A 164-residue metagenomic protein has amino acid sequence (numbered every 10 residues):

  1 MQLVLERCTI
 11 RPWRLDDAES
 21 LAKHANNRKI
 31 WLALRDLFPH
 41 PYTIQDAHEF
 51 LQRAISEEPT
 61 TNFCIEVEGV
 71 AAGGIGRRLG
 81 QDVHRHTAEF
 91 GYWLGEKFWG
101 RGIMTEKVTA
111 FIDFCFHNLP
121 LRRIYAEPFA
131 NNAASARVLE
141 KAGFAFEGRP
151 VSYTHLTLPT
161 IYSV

Functional and structural regions predicted by a protein language model:
M1-E49: A short, well-structured alpha-helix characteristic of acyl/acetyltransferase catalytic modules
H40-K97: Acetyl-CoA-dependent GNAT
L79, Y92-K97, R101, D113 (+2 more regions): Active-site acidic-Proline motif in GNAT/NAT acetyltransferases
G100-F114, R137-K141: Conserved acetyl-CoA-binding loop-helix of GNAT-fold acetyltransferases
Y125-E127, A145-L156: Conserved catalytic-core motifs of GNAT/GCN5-like acyltransferases
A126-A136: Conserved beta-strand-loop-alpha-helix junction that forms the acyl-donor binding cleft
H155, I161-V164: Single conserved hydrophobic/aromatic residue that forms the stacking wall/gate of nucleotide- or nucleobase-binding
